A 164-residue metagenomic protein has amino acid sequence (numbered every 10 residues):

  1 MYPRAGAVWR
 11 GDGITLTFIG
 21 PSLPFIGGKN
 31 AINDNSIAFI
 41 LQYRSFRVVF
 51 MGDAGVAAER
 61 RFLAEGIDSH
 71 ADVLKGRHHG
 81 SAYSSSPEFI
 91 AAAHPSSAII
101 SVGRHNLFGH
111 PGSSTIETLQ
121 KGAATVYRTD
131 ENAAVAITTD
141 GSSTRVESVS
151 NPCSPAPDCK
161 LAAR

Functional and structural regions predicted by a protein language model:
M1-R164: Non-globular, low-confidence helical/coil segments that flank catalytic cores
